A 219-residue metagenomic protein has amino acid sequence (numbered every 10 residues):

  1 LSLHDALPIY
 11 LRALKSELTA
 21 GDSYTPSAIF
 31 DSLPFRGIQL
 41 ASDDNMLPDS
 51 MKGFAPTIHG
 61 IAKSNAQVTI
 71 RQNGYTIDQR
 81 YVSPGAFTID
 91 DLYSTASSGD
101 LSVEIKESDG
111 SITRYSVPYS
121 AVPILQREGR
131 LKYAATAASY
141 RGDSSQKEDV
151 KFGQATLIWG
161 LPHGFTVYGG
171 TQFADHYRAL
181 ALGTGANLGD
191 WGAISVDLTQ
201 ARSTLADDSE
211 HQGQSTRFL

Functional and structural regions predicted by a protein language model:
L1, A6-G129, A181, G185-G189 (+1 more regions): Outer-membrane beta-barrel channel domains
I61, K147-V150, I158-G160, Q172-H176 (+2 more regions): Low-complexity, polar/charged sequence tracts that form flexible coils or short amphipathic helices and often embed
L101-K106, L157, V167-G169: Conserved catalytic-core segments centered on acid/base and nucleophilic motifs
I105-S108, R141-S145: A short, charged
L125-S144, F165-V167: Transmembrane beta-strand segments of Gram-negative outer membrane beta-barrel proteins
D143-K147, L205-D208: Flexible, membrane-facing loop/turn or short amphipathic-helix motifs that contact lipid bilayers or gate lipid-binding
